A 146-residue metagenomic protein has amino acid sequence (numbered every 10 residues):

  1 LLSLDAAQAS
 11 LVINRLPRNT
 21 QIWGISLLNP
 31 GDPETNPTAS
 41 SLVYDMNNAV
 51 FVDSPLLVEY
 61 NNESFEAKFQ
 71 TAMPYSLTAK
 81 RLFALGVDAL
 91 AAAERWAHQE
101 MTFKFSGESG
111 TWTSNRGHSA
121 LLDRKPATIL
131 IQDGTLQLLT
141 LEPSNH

Functional and structural regions predicted by a protein language model:
L1-Q8: Extracellular/periplasmic Venus flytrap/periplasmic-binding protein
Q8-L11, A92: Phosphate- and divalent-cation-binding pockets in alpha/beta enzyme and binding domains that engage nucleotide-derived
S10-V87, H98-M101: Extracellular/periplasmic periplasmic-binding protein-like sensory domains
Q70-L141: Segments of small-molecule ligand-sensing domains
S144-H146: Short, solvent-exposed mixed-charge patches
